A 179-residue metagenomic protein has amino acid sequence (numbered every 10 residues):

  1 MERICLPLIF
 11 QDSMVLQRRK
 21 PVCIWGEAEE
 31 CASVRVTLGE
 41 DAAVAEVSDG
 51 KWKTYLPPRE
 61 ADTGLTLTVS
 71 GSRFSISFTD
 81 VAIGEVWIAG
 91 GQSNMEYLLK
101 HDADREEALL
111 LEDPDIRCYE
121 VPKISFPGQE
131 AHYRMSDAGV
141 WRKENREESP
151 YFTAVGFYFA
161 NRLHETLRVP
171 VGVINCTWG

Functional and structural regions predicted by a protein language model:
M1-G179: Cell-envelope and extracellular/periplasmic
